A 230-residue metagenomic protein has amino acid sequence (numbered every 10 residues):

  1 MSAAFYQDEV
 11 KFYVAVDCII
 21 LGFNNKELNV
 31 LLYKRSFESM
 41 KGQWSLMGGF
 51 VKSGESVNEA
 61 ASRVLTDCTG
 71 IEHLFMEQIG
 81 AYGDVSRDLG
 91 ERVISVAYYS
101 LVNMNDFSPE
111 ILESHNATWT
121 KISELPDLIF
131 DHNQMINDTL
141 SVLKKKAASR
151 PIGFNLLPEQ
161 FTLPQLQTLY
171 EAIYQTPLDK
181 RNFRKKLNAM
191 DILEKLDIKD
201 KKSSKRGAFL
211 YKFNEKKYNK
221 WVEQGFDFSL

Functional and structural regions predicted by a protein language model:
M1, F5, F23-N25, V30-L31 (+4 more regions): Core subunits and conserved enzymes of cellular information-processing and envelope-translocation systems across
Y6-W44: N-terminal strand-loop-strand
F12-V16, N58-S62, T66-F107, E124 (+2 more regions): Active-site segment of metal-dependent pyrophosphate-handling enzymes, primarily the Nudix hydrolase catalytic core
L46-G54, N155-L156: Short histidine-centered catalytic/ligand-binding loop motif
Y99, P109-L143, A147, L156-P164 (+2 more regions): NUDIX/MutT-family hydrolases
T168-P177: Short helix-coil junctions and helix-kink-helix linkers
L178-F209: RNA substrate-recognition surfaces in RNA-acting enzymes
D197-L230: Long, intrinsically disordered, low-complexity Ser/Thr/Pro-rich regulatory/activation regions of nuclear proteins
